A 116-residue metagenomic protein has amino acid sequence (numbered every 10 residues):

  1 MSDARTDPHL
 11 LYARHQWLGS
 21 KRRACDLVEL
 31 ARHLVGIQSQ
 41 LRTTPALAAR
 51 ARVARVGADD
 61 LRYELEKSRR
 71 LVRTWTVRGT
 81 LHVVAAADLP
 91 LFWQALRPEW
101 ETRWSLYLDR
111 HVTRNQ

Functional and structural regions predicted by a protein language model:
M1-Q116: Phosphate-backbone binding and catalysis cores of DNA-processing enzymes
